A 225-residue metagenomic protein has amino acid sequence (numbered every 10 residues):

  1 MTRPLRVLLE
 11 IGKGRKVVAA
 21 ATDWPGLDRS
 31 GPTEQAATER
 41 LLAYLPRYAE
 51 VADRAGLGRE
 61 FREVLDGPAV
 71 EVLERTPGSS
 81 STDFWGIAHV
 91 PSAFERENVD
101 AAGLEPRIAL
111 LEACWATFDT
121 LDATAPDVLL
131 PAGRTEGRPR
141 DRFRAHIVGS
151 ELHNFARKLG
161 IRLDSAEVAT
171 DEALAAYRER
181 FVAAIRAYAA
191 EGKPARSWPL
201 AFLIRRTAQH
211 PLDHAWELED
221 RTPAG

Functional and structural regions predicted by a protein language model:
T2-P4, P46-G103: Short, charged, surface-exposed hinge/linker loops at domain edges that act as mobile lids or interdomain connectors
V7-L9, A19, V72, F118 (+1 more regions): Generic structural hydrophobic/aromatic packing signal, biased to beta-strands
V7-L9, K13-E34, R40-G56, D127-A175 (+1 more regions): Short, contiguous alpha-helical
L8-E10, T82, C114-W115: Short, flexible segments with low predicted structural confidence
D23-L27, W85-C114, L121, A125-P131 (+3 more regions): Intrinsically disordered, low-complexity regions
P91-R96, L159, A189-G192: Short amphipathic alpha-helical segments, especially helix-boundary/capping motifs
V99-T124, E167-K193, W198, F202-L212: Acidic/histidine-rich alpha-helical segments that form the ligand environment of transition-metal centers
